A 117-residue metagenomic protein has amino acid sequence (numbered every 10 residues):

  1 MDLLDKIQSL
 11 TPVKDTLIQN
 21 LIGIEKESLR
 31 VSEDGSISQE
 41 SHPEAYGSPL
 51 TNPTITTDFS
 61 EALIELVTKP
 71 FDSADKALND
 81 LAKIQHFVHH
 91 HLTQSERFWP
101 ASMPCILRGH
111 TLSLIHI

Functional and structural regions predicted by a protein language model:
M1-L114: Terminal catalytic/cofactor-binding subdomain
